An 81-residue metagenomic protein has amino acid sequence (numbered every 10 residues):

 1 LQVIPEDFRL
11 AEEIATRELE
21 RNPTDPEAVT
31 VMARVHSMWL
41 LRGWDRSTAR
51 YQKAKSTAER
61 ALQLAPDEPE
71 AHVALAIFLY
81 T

Functional and structural regions predicted by a protein language model:
L1-T81: Acidic, proline/glycine-rich low-complexity intrinsically disordered segments
